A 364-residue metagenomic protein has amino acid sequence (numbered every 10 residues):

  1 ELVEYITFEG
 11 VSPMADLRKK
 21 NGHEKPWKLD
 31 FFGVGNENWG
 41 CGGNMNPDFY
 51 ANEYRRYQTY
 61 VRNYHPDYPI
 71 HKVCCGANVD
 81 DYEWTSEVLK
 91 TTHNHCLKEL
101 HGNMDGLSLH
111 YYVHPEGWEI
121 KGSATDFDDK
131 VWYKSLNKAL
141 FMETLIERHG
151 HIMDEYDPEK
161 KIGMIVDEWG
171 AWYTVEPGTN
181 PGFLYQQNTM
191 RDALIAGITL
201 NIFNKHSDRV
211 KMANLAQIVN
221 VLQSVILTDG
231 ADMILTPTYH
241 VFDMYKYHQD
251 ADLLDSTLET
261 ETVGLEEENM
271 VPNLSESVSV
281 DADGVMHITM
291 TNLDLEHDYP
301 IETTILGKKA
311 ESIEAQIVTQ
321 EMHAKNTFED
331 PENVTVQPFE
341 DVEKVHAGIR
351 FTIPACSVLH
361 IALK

Functional and structural regions predicted by a protein language model:
L2, F32, Y57, L107 (+6 more regions): Conserved, mostly hydrophobic/aromatic
Y5, P47-G197, E259-N269: Noncatalytic carbohydrate-binding groove/subsite architecture in carbohydrate-active enzymes
F8-P26: Short mixed-charge
K25, G35, W39-G42, V79-W84 (+7 more regions): Flexible loop/turn segments at secondary-structure boundaries
K161-E276: Aromatic/acidic polysaccharide-binding cleft in carbohydrate-active enzymes
M233-I234, Y245-Y247, V271-S277, D281 (+2 more regions): C-terminal catalytic subdomain
T257-E261, E266-V271, T291-K364: C-terminal beta-sandwich/jelly-roll accessory domains of carbohydrate-active enzymes
